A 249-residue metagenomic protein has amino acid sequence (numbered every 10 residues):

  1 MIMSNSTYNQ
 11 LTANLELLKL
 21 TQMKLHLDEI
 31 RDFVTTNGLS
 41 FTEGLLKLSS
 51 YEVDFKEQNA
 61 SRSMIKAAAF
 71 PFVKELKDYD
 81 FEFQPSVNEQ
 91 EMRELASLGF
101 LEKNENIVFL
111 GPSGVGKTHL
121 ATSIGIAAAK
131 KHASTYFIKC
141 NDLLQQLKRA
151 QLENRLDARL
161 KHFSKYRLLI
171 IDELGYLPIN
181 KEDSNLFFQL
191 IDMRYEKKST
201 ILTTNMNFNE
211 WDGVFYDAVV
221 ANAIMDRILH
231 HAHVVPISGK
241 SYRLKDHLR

Functional and structural regions predicted by a protein language model:
M1, L27, L143-K165, L174-R249: Replace "adjacent to P-loop NTPase cores in ATP/GTP-dependent enzymes" with "adjacent to NTP-binding cores
E16, L20-F72: Interdomain "pre-motor" coupling segment immediately N-terminal to P-loop NTPase/helicase cores
S97-N104: Phosphate-binding P-loop
F109-G111: Hydrophobic anchor at the beta1->P-loop junction of P-loop NTPases
G114: Walker A (P-loop) phosphate-binding loop of P-loop NTPases
K117: Conserved lysine of the Walker
L120, I124: Hydrophobic positions on the alpha1 helix immediately C-terminal to the Walker A/P-loop
G125-I138: Post-Walker A helix-loop "phosphate-sensing" segment adjacent to the P-loop in P-loop NTPases
